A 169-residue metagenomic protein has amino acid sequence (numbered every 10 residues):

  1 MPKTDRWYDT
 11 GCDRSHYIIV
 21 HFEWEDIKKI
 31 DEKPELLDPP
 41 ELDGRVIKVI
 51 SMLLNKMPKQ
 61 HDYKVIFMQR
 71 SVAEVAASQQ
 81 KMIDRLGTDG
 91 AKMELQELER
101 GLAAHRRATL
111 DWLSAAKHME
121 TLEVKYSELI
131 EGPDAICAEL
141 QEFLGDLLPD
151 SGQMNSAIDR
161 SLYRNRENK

Functional and structural regions predicted by a protein language model:
M1-P39, D159-R160, R164-R166: PAPS-dependent sulfotransferase catalytic core
R6, S127-E128, S156: Flexible, active-site-adjacent loop/turn segments at secondary-structure boundaries
I27-E41, A91-M93, K117, S151: Intrinsically disordered, low-complexity coil segments
G44-P149: PAPS-dependent sulfotransferase catalytic domain
L147-K169: Charged phosphate-binding loop/patch that engages nucleotide di/tri-phosphates or the phosphate backbone of nucleic
